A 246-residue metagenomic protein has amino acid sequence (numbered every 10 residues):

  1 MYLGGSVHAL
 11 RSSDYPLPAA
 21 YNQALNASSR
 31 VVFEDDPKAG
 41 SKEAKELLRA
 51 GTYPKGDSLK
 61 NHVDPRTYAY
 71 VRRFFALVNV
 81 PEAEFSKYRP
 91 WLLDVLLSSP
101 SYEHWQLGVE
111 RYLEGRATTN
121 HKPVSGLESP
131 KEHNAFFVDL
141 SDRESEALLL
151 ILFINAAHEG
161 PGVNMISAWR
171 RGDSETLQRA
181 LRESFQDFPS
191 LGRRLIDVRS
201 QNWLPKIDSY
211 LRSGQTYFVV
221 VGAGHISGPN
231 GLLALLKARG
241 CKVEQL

Functional and structural regions predicted by a protein language model:
M1-L191, L195: Structured, acidic catalytic/metal-binding patches in enzyme active sites
S190-L246: A cross-kingdom marker for long, charged
